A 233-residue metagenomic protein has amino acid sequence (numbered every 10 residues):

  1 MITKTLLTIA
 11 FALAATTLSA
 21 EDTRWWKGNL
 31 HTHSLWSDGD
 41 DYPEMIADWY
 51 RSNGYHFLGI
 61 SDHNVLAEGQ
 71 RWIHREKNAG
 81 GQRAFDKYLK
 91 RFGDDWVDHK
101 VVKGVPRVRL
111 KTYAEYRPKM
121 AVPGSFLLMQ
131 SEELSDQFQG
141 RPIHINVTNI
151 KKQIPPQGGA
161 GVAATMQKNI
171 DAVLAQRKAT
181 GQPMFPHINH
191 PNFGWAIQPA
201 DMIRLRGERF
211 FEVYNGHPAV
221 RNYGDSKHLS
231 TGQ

Functional and structural regions predicted by a protein language model:
M1-L7: Bacterial N-terminal signal peptides that target proteins for export
A10-S19: Hydrophobic h-region of N-terminal signal peptides that target proteins for export in Gram-negative bacteria
D22-Q198, R206, Y214-T231: A metal-dependent hydrolase metal-coordination microenvironment
